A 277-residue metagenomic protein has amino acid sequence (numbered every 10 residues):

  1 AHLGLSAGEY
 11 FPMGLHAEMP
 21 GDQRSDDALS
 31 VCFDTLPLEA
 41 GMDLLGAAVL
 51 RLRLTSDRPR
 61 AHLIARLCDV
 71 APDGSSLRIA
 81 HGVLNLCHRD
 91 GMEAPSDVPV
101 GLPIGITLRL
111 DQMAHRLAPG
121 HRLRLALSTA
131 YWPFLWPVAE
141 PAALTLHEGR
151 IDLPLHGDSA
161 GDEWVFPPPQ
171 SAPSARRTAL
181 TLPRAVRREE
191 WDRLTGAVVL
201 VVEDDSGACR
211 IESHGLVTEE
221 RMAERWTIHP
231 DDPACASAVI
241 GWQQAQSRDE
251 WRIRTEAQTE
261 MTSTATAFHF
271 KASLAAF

Functional and structural regions predicted by a protein language model:
A1-F277: Intrinsically disordered, low-complexity Ser/Thr/Gly-rich stretches
